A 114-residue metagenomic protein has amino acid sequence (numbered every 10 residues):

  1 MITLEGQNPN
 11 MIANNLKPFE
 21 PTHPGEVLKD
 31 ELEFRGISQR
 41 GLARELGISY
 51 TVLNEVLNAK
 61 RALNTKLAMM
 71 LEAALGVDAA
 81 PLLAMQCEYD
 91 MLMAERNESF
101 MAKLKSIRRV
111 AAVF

Functional and structural regions predicted by a protein language model:
M1-R35, F100-I107, A111-F114: N-terminal flexible/basic segments that precede or flank functional cores
L28, Q39, A68: Generic structural marker for isolated residues within well-ordered, non-membrane alpha-helices of soluble domains
G36, A59-K60, G76: Alpha-helical hinge/cap motifs
I37-E55: Short alpha-helical DNA-recognition segment
S49, K60, Q86-Y89: The DNA-recognition helices of helix-turn-helix-type DNA-binding domains
K60-A73: Short, basic-rich loop-to-helix N-cap that marks the start of a DNA-contacting helix
P81-M101: Short amphipathic recognition helices of helix-turn-helix/homeodomain-type DNA-binding modules
